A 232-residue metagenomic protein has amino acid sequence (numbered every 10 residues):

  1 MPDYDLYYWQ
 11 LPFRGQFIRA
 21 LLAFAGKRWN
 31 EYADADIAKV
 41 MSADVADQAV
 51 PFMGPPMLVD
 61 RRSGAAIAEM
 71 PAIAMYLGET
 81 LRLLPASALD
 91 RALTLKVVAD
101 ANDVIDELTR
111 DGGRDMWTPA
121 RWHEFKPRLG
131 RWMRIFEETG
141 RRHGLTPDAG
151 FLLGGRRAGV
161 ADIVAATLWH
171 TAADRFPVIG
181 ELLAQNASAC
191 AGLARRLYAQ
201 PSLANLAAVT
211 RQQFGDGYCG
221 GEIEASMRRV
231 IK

Functional and structural regions predicted by a protein language model:
M1-P127, E224: GST-like domain detector, emphasizing the conserved glutathione-binding G-site in the N-terminal thioredoxin-like
G78, L168-W169, A207: Active-site-flanking alpha-helical
L89, K96-A199: GST-like fold's C-terminal all-alpha helical module
P201-L203, G217: Long, amphipathic alpha-helical surface segments
L203, V209-T210: Exported/periplasmic ABC-transporter solute-binding proteins
T210-K232: Acidic/histidine-enriched, glycine/proline-rich intrinsically disordered or flexible terminal extensions
